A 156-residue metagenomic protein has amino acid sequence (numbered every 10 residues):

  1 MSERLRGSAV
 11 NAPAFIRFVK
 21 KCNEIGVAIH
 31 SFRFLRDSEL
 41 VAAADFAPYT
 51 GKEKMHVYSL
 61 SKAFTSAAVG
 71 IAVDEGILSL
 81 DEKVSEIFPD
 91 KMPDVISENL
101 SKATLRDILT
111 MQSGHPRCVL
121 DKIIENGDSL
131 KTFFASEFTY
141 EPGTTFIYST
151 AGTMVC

Functional and structural regions predicted by a protein language model:
R4-C22: Short, basic/aromatic recognition patches
R4-R6, P93-I96, E141-G143: Second-shell loop/turn segments in exported
I16-T50: A short, well-structured edge-of-sheet supersecondary motif
S38, H56-D81, I108, C156: Active-site SXXK
A44-E53, F134-Y140: Glycine/charged-rich beta-loop-alpha catalytic/anionic-binding loops adjacent to active sites
T50, L60-A63, A68-V69, P89-D94 (+2 more regions): A structural signal for the main folded, soluble domain(s) of proteins
H56, E75-H115: Active-site helix/loop module of the DD-peptidase/beta-lactamase fold, centered on the serine-lysine SxxK catalytic
C118-C156: Catalytic-site signature segments of enzymes, centered on catalytic residues
